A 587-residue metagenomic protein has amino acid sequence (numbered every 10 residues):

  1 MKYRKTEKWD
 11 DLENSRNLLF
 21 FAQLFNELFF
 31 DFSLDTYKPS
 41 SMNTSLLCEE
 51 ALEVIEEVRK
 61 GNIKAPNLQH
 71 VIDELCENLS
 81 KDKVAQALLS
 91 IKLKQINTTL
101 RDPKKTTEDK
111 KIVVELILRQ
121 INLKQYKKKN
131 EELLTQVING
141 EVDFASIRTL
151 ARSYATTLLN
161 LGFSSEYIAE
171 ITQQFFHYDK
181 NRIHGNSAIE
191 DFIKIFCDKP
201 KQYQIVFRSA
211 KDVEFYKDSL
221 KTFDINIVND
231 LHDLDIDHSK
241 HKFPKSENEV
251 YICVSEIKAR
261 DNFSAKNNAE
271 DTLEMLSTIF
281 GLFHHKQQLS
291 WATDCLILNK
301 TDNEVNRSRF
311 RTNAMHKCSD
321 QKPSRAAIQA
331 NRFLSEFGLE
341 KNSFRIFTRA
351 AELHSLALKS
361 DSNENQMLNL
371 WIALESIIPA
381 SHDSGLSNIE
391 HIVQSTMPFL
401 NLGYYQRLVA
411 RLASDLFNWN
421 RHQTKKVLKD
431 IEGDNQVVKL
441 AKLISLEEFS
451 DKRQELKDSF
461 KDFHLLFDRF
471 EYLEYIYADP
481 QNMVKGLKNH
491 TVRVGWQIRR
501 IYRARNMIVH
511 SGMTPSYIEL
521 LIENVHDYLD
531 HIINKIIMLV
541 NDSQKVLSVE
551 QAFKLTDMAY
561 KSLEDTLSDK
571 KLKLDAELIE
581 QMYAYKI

Functional and structural regions predicted by a protein language model:
M1-I63, R325-I587: Amphipathic, oligomerization/interface secondary-structure segments
M1-N181: N-terminal "leader" segments that precede or initiate the main folded domain
T44-L89, N97, I193-F207, I297-R307 (+2 more regions): Short, charge-rich amphipathic segments
T99-L368, I372, S376, E519-Y585: Charged, non-catalytic interaction/linker regions at domain boundaries that couple catalytic cores to substrate
